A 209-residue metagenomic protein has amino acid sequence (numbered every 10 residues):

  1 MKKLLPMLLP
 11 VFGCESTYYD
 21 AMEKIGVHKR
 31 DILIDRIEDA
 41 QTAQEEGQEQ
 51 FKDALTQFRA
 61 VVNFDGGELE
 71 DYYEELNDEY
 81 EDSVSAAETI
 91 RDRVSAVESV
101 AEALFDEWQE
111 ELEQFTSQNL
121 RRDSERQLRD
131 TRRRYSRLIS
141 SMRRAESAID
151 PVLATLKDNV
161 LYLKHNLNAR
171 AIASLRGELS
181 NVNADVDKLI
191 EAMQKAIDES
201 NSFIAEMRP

Functional and structural regions predicted by a protein language model:
M1-M7: Sec-dependent signal peptide recognition, specifically the positively charged N-region followed immediately by
V11-G13: C-terminal motif of bacterial Sec signal peptides marking the signal peptidase cleavage site
E15, Y19-M22, L55-F58, D65 (+11 more regions): Generic, low-specificity signal for short hydrophobic/alpha-helical stretches with a mild N-terminal bias, encompassing
T17-S83: Immediate post-signal-peptide N-terminus of mature secreted/exported proteins
K24-V27, D31-I34, Q41, V84 (+5 more regions): Soluble non-cytosolic domains of exported or imported proteins
K29, R36, A43, Q50 (+14 more regions): Long, heptad-repeat alpha-helical coiled-coil segments that mediate oligomerization and form fibrous "stalk/rod"
L55, R59-V62, Q109-L112, T116 (+3 more regions): A structural signal for long alpha-helical coiled-coils and helix-turn connectors that form the cytosolic signaling
R93-R176: Extended amphipathic alpha-helical interaction segments
